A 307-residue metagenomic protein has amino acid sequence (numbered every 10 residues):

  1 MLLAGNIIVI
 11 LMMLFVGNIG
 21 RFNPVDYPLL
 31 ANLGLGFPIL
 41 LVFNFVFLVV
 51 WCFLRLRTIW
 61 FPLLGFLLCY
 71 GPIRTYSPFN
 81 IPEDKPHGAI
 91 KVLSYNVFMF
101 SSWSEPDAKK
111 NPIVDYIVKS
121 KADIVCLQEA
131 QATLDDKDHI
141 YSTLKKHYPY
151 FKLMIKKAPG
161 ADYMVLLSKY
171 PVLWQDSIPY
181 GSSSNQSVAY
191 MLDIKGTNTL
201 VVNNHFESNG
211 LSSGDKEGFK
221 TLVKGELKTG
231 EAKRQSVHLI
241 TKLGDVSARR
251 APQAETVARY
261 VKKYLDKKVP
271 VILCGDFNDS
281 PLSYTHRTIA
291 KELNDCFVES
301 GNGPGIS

Functional and structural regions predicted by a protein language model:
L3-R55: Membrane-embedded alpha-helical segments of integral membrane proteins
V25-L35, Y150-L166, H238-I272, F277-S307: Active site of divalent-metal-dependent phosphoester/diester hydrolases
L41-D84: Transmembrane alpha-helices and immediately adjacent membrane-cytoplasm interface residues in multi-pass integral
F66-H87, S104, D115, I124-T221: Structured beta-strand-rich core segments of catalytic domains in phosphoester-bond hydrolases
A89-S101, N198-E207, S236-L243: Active-site-proximal beta-strand elements of phosphoester/diester hydrolases
V92-L93, C126, L273: Residue-level marker for buried hydrophobic side chains located in beta-strands that build the well-ordered beta-sheet
K109-I113, D136, I140, R250-V257 (+1 more regions): Stable alpha-helical elements in mature extracytoplasmic
K216-L243: A solvent-exposed, charged loop/short amphipathic helix patch at secondary-structure junctions
